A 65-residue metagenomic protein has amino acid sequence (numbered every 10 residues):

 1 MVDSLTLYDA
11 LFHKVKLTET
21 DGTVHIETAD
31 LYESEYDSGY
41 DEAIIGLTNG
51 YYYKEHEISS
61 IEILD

Functional and structural regions predicted by a protein language model:
V2-D65: Conserved RNA-binding domains used in RNP assembly and mRNA/RNA metabolism
